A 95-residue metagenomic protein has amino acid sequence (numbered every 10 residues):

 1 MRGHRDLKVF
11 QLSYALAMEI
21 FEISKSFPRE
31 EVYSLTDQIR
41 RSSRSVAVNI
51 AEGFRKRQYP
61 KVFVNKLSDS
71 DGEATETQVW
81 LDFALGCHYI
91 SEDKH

Functional and structural regions predicted by a protein language model:
M1-H95: Amphipathic alpha-helical assembly/interaction segments
